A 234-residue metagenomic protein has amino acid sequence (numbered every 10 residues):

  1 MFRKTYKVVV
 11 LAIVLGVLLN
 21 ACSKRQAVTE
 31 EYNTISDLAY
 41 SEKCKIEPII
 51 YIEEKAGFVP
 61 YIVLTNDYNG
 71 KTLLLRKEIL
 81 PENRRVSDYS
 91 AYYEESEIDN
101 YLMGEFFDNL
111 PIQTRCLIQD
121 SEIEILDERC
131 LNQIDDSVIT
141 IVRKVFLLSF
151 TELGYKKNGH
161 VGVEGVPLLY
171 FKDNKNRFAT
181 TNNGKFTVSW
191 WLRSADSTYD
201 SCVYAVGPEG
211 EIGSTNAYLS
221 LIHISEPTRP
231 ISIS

Functional and structural regions predicted by a protein language model:
M1-V9: Bacterial N-terminal signal peptides that target proteins for export
A12-G16: Alpha-helical transmembrane segments
N20-A21: C-terminal motif of bacterial Sec signal peptides marking the signal peptidase cleavage site
K24-R25: Compositionally biased intrinsically disordered regions enriched in Thr/Gly
V28-L221, S225: Collagenous Gly-X-Y triple-helix signature in extracellular proteins
I222-H223, P230-I233: Single conserved hydrophobic/aromatic residue that forms the stacking wall/gate of nucleotide- or nucleobase-binding
